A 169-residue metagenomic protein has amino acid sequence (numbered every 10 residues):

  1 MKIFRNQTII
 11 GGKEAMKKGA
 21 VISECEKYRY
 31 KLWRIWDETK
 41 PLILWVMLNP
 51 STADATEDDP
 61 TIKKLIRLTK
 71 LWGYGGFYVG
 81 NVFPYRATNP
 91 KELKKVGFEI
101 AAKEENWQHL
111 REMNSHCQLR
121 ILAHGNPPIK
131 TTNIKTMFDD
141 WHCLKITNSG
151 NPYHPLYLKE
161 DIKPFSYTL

Functional and structural regions predicted by a protein language model:
M1-D59, L169: Active-site and ligand/interface coordination hotspots across diverse enzymes and nucleic-acid-associated assemblies
E26, D59-I66, F98-Q108: Short acidic (Asp/Glu) patches
M47-L48, V82, H124-N126: Short, well-ordered beta-to-alpha junction loops that form the rim of enzyme active sites and present histidine/acidic
L48-T52, E92-G97: Short, basic, glycine/proline-bearing loop/turn elements
S51-G73: A short mixed-secondary-structure module that forms the rim of ligand-binding clefts
G75-E92: Short connector loops at secondary-structure junctions
A87, L93-L169: Glycine/proline-rich loop-helix segments at beta-alpha junctions forming the active-site rim of enzyme cores
